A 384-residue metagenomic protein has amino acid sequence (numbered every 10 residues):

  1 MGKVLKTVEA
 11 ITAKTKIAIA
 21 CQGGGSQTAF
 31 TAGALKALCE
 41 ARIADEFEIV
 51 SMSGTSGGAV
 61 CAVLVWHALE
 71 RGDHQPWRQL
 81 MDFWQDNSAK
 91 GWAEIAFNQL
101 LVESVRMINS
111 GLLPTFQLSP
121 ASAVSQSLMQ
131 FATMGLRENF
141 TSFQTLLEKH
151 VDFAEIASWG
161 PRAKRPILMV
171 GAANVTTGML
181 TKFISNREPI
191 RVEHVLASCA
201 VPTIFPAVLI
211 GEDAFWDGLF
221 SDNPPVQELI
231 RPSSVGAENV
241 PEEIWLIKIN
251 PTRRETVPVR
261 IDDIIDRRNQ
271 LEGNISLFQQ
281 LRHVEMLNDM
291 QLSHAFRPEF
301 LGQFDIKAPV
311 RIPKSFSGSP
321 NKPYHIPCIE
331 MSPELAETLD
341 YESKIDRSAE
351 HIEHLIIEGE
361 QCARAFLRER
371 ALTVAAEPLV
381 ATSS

Functional and structural regions predicted by a protein language model:
M1-S53, V60-S384: Patatin-like phospholipase
